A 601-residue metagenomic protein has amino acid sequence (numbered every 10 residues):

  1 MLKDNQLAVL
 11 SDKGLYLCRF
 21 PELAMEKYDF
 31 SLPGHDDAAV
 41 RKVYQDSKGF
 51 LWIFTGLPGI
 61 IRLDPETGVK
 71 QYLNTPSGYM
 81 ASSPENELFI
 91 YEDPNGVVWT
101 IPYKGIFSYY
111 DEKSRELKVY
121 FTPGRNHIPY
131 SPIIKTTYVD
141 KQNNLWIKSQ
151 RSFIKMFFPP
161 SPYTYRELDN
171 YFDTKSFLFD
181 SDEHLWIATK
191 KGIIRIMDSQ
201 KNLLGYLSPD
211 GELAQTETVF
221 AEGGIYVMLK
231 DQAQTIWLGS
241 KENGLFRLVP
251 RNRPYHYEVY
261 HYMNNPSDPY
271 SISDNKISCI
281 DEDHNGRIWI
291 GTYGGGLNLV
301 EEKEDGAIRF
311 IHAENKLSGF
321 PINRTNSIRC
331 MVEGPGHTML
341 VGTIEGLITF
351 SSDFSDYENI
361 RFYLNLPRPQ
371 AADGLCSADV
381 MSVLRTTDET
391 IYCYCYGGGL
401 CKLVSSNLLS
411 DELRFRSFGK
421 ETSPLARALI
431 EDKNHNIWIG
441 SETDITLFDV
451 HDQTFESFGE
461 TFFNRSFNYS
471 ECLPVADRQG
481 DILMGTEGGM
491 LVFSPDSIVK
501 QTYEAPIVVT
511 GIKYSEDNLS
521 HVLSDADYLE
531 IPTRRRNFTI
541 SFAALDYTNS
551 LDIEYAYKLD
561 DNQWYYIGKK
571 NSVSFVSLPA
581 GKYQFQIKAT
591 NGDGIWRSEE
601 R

Functional and structural regions predicted by a protein language model:
M1-R601: Carboxylate-rich, polar loop motifs that coordinate divalent cations or form catalytic acidic clusters
